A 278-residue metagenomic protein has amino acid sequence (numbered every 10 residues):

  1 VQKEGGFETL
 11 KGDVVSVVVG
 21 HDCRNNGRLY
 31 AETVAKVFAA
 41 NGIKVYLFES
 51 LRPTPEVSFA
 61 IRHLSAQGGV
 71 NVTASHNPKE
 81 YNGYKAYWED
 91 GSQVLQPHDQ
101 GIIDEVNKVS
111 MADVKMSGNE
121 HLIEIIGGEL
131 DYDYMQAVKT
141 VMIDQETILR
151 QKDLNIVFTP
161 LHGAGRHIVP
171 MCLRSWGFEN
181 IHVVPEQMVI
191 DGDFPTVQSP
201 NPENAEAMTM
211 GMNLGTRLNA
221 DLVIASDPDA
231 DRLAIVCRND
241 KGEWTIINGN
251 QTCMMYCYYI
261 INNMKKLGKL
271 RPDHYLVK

Functional and structural regions predicted by a protein language model:
Q2-K11, V138-L149, M264-K269: Phosphate/pyrophosphate-binding loops at sites that engage ATP/ADP/AMP, CoA/4′-phosphopantetheine, polyphosphate
K3, H63, S175, Y259-M264: Active-site catalytic microenvironments for nucleophilic, acid-base chemistry
F7-Y81, E179-I235: N-terminal small/polar loop signature for handling phosphorylated ligands or for N-terminal nucleophile
G12-V17, A39-K44, T147-N155, N219 (+1 more regions): Short, surface-exposed connector motifs at secondary-structure boundaries
T33-N41, L64, K85-Q93, M171-E179 (+1 more regions): A glycine- and small-aliphatic-rich helix-loop capping segment at beta-alpha/alpha-beta transitions that lines
E49, V109-L130, N239-K278: Proline/glycine-rich low-complexity loops and linkers
V70, S75, N82-I103, L233-N262: Glycine-rich phosphate-binding loop of actin/hexokinase-like ATP-binding domains
N82-T209, L214: Gly/Ser/Thr-enriched, mixed-charge loops and adjacent short helices that form phosphate/oxyanion-binding elements
